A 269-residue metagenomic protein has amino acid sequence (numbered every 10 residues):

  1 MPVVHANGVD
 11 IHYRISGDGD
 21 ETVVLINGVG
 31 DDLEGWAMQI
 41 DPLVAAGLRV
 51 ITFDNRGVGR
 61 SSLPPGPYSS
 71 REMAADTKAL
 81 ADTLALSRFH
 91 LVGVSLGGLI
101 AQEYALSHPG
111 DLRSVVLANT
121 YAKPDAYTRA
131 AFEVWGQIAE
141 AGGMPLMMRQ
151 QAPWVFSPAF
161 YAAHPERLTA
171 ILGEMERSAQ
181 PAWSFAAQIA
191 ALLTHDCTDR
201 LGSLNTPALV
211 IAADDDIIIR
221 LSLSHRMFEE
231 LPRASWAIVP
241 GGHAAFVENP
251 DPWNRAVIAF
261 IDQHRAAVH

Functional and structural regions predicted by a protein language model:
V9-S62: Conserved HGGG/HGGXW glycine-rich cap/lid loop of the alpha/beta-hydrolase fold
I51-T52, R56-V92: Active-site loop/oxyanion-hole signature of alpha/beta-hydrolase fold enzymes
G93, G97, A101: Gly/Ala-rich beta-loop-alpha elbow adjacent to hydrolase catalytic centers
Q102, L106-S107, R113-G142: Flexible "cap/lid" loop of the alpha/beta hydrolase fold
A126-T128, P145-R200: Conserved alpha/beta-hydrolase catalytic His-Asp/Glu region
L204, V210-A212: Short beta-strand/loop motif that positions the catalytic acidic residue of the alpha/beta-hydrolase fold
D215-I219: Acidic catalytic loop of the alpha/beta-hydrolase fold
A234-H269: Catalytic active-site module of serine/aspartate enzymes centered on a nucleophile-bearing elbow/loop
